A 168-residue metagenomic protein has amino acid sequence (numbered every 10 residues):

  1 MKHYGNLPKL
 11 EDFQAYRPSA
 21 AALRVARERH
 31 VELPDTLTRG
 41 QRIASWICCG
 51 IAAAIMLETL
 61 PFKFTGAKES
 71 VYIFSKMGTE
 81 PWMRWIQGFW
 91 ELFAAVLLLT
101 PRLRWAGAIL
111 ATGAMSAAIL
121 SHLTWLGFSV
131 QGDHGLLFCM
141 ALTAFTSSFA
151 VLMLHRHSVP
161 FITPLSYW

Functional and structural regions predicted by a protein language model:
K2-T59, R102-W168: Extended, low-polarity transmembrane helix blocks
A54, E58-W85: Solvent-exposed, well-ordered loop and adjacent helix/strand elements within mature globular domains that form
F62, L97-P101: Amphipathic alpha-helical interaction elements
G66, L98, S129: Active-site-proximal flexible loops/turns
M77, V96, L123-L126: Alpha-helix C-capping/helix-to-loop hinge sites
W82-W90, C139: Short hydrophobic alpha-helical membrane-embedded segments
F89-L97: Hydrophobic, membrane-inserted alpha-helices
